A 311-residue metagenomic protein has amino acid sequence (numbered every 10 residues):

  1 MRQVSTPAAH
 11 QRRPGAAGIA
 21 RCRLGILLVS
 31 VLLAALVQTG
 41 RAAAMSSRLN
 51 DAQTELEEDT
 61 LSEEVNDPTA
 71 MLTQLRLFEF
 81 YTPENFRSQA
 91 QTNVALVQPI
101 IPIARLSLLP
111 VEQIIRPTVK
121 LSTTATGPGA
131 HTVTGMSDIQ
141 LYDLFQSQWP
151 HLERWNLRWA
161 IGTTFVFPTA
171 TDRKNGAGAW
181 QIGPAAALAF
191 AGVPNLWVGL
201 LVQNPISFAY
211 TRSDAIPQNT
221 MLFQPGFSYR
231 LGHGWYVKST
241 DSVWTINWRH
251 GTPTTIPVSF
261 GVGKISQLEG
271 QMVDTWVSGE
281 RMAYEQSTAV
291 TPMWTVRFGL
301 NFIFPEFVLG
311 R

Functional and structural regions predicted by a protein language model:
M1-E58, V308-R311: Cleavable N-terminal export/targeting peptides
A44-R311: Transmembrane beta-barrel domains of Gram-negative outer membranes and organellar outer membranes
